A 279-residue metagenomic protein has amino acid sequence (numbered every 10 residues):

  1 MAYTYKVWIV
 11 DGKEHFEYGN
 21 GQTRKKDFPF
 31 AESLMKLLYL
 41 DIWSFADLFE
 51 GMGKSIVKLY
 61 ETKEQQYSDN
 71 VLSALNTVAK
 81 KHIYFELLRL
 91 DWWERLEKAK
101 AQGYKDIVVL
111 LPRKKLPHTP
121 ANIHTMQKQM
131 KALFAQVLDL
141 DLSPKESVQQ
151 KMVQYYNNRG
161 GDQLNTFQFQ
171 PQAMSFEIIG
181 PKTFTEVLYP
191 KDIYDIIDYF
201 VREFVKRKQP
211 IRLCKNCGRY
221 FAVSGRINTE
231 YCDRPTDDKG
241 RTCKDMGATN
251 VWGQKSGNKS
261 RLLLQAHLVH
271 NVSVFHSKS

Functional and structural regions predicted by a protein language model:
M1-S224, L262-S279: Short helix-coil boundary/hinge micro-motifs
Y220, D238, T249: Short loop/turn segments at secondary-structure transitions that flank enzyme active sites
R226-M246: Cysteine-rich micro-motifs
G240-R241, V251-G253: Extracellular/mature segments of secreted proteins
Q254-S260: Intrinsic low-complexity, polar/charged intrinsically disordered segments
